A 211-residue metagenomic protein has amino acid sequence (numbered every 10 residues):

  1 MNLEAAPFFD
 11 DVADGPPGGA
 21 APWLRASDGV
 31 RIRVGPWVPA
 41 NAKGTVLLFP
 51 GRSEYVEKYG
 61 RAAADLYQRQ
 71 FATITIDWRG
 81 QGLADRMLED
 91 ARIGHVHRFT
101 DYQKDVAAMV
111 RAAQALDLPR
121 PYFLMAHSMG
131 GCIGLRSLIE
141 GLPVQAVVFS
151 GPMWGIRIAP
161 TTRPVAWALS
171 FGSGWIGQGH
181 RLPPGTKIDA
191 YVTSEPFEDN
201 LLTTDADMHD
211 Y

Functional and structural regions predicted by a protein language model:
M1-A26, V30-V38: An N-terminal hydrophobic leader/cap segment in hydrolases
V38-T45: Proline/glycine-enriched tight loop/beta-turn segments at coil->beta junctions that connect or precede beta-strands
L47-G51, H127: The conserved beta1-alpha1 loop
V56, A63-E89: Conserved alpha/beta-hydrolase
G94-Q114: Alpha/beta-hydrolase active-site loop
L116-S128: Alpha/beta-hydrolase fold nucleophile elbow
M129, I133-Y211: Alpha/beta-hydrolase-fold enzymes
